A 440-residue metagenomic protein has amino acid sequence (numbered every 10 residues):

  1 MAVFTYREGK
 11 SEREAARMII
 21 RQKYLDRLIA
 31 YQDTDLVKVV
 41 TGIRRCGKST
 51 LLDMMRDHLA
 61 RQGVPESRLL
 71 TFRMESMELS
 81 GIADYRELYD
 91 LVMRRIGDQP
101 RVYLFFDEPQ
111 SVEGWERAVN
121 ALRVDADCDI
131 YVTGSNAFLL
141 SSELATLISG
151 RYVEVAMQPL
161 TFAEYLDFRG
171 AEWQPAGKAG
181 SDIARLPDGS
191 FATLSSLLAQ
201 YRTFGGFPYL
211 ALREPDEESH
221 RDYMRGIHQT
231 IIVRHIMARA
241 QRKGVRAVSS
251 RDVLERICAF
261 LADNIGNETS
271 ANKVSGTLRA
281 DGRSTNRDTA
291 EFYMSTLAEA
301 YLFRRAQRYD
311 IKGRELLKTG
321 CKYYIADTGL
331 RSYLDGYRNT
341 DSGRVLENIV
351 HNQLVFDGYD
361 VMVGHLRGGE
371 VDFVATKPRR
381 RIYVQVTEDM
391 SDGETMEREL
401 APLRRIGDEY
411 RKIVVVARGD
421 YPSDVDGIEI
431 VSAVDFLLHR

Functional and structural regions predicted by a protein language model:
A2, P215-R380: Accessory nucleic acid-recognition modules appended to NTPase machines
A2-T5, E143-D263, N267: Interdomain motor-coupling "hinge/lid" segment immediately C-terminal to the ATP-binding subdomain of NTP-driven enzymes
A15-D33: Pre-Walker A adenine-sensing motif
V40: Hydrophobic anchor at the beta1->P-loop junction of P-loop NTPases
K48: Conserved lysine of the Walker
L51, M55: Hydrophobic positions on the alpha1 helix immediately C-terminal to the Walker A/P-loop
L70-P100: Short glycine-rich substrate-engagement loop in P-loop NTPases that contacts/grips substrate
D129-S135, A156: Structural recognition of the conserved hydrophobic beta-strand(s) that form the central parallel beta-sheet of P-loop
